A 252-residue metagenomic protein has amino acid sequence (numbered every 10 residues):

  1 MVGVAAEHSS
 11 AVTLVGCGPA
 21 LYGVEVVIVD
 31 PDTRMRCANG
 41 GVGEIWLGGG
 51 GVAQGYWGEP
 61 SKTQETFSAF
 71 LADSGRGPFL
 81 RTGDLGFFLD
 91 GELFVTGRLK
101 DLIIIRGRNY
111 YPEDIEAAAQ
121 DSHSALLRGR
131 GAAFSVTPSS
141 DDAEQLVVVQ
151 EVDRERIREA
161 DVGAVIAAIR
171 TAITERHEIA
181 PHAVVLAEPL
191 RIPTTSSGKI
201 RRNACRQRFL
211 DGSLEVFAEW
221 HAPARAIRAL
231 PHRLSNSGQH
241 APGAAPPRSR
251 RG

Functional and structural regions predicted by a protein language model:
M1-G16, A69-A72, L146, V152-E155: Alpha-helical "lid/cap" subdomains adjacent to substrate-binding clefts that gate access and reposition the ligand
L14-V27, P31-G40, E44-I105, N109: Conserved ATP-binding/catalytic segment of the ANL
V15, S122-R130, V152-E188: Conserved C-terminal helical docking segment of ANL/AMP-forming enzymes that engages the acyl-acceptor during
V52, E92-A118, R154-A160, R176-P181: Adenylate-forming
K62, A72, G77-P78, F88-T96 (+7 more regions): AMP-dependent adenylate-forming
G83-L85, D90, L102, Q120-D153 (+1 more regions): C-terminal boundary motif of the adenylate-forming
G129-R130, D141-E144, T174-K199, S213-I227: AMP-binding/adenylate-forming catalytic domain of the ANL superfamily
Q207-G252: Acidic/polar alpha-helix N-cap and adjacent early helical turns within long charge-rich amphipathic helices/linkers
